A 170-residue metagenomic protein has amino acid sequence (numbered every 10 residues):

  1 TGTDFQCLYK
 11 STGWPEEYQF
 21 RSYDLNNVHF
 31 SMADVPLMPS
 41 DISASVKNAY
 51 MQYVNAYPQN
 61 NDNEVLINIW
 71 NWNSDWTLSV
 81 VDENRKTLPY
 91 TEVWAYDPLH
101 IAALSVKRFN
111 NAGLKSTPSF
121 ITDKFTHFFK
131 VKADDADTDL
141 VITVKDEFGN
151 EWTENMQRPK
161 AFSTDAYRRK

Functional and structural regions predicted by a protein language model:
T1-K170: Metal-dependent phosphoesterase/phosphodiesterase active-site architecture
